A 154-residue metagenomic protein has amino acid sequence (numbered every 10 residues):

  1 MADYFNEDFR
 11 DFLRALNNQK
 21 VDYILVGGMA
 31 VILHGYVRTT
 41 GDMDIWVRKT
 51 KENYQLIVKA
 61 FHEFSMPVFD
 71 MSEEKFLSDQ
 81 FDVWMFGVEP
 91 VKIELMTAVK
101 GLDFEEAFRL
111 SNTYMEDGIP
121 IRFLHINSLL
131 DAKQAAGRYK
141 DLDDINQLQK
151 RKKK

Functional and structural regions predicted by a protein language model:
M1-K154: Compositionally biased terminal segments of proteins
